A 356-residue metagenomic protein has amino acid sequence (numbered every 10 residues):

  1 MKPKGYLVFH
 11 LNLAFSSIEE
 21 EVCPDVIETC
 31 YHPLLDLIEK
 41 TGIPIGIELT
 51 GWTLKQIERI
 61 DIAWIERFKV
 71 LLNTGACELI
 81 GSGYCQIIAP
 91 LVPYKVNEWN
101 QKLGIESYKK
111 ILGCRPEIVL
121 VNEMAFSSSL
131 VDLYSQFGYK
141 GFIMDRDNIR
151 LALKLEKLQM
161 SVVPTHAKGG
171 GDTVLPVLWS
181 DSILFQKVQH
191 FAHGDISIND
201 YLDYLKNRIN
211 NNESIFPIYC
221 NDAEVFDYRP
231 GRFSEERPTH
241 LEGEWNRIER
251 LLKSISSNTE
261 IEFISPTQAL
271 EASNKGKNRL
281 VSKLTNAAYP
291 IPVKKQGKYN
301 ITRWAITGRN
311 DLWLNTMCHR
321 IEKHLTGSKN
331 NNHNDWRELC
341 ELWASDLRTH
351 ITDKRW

Functional and structural regions predicted by a protein language model:
K2-H32, E39, Q159-P164, G171-L175 (+1 more regions): Active-site and substrate-binding clefts of carbohydrate-active enzymes
K4-P93, W99-N100, E117-V121, K140-D145 (+1 more regions): Short, well-structured secondary-structure segments
N12-A14, G51-K55, Y84-I87, M124-S127 (+6 more regions): Short, solvent-exposed loop/turn segments at secondary-structure junctions
I18-E19, Q56-D61, L91-P93, S127-S135 (+5 more regions): A short acidic (Asp/Glu
Y31, L35, I65-K69, Q101-Y108 (+4 more regions): Generic structural signal for well-ordered alpha-helices, preferentially at hydrophobic/aromatic core positions
W64-G81, C114, S135-P176, W245: Acidic, His- and aromatic-enriched active-site or binding-groove loops in soluble protein domains that engage sugars
I87-K110, V174-S214, R232, H240 (+1 more regions): Alpha-helical scaffold elements lining the catalytic groove of polysaccharide deacetylases
K102-K157, V225-I248: Catalytic domains of cell-wall/extracellular-matrix polysaccharide-remodeling enzymes, centered on de-N-acetylation
